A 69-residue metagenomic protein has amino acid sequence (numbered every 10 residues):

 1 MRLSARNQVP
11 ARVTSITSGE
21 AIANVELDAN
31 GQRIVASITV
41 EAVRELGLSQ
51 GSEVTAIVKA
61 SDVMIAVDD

Functional and structural regions predicted by a protein language model:
M1-D69: Non-catalytic connector elements of ABC transporters
